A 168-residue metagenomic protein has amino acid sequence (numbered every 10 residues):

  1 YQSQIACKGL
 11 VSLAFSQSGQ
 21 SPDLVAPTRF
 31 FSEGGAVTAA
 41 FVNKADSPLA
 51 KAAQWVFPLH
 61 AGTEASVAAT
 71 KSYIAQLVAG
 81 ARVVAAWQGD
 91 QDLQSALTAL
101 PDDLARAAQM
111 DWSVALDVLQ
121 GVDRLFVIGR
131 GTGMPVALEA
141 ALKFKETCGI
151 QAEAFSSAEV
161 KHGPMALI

Functional and structural regions predicted by a protein language model:
Y1-D102, R130, M165-I168: Glycine-rich phosphate-binding loops that contact phosphosugars or nucleotide phosphates
Y1-S12, G34, G121-I168: Anionic-ligand anchoring segments at beta-strand to alpha-helix junctions in alpha/beta enzyme folds, i.e., glycine
P22, M110, P135-V136: Residue-level recognition of alpha-helix initiation/capping sites
L24, D111-W112, V160-K161: Amphipathic coiled-coil/heptad-repeat helices and related helical stalk/stem segments that mediate oligomerization
K44, M110, T147: Residue-level signal for short amphipathic helical patches enriched in basic/charged and nearby hydrophobic residues
V83-A86, A107, T147: Generic structural signal for bulky hydrophobic/aromatic residues embedded in well-ordered secondary structure
A96-G129: Cofactor-pocket helix-loop regions in the catalytic cores of large enzyme subunits
